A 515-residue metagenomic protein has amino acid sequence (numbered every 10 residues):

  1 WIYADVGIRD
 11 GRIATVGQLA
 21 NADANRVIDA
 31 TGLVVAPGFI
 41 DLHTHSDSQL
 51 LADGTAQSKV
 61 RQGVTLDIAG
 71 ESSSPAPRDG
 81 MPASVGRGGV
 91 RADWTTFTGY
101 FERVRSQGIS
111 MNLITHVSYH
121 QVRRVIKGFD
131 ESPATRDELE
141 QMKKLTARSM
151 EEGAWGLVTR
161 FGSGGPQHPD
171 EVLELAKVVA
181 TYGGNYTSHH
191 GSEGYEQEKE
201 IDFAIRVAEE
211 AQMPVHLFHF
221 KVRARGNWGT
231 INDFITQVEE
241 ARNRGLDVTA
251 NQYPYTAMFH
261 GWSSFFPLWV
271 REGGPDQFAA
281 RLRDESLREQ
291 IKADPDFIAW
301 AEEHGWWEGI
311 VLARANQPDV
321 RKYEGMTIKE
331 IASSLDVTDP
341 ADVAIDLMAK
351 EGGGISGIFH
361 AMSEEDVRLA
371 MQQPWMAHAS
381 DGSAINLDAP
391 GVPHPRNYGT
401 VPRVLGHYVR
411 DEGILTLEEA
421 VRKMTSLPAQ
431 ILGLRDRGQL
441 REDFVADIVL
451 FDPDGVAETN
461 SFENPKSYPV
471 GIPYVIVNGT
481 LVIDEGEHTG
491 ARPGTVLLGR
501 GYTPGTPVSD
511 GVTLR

Functional and structural regions predicted by a protein language model:
W1-D5, G354-V367, E412-V421, A429-K466: Acidic, glycine-enriched loop/beta-strand segments at the rims of small-molecule binding/catalytic pockets
W1-G38, D53, E458-T459: Histidine-rich, glycine-flanked metal-binding segment
G11, G32, H43, G63 (+11 more regions): Divalent metal-coordination and catalytic microenvironments
A30-V35, F39, T44, L50-W155 (+3 more regions): Divalent-metal coordination cores built from histidine and acidic residues
F39-Q49, F161, Y186-S192: Histidine-centered catalytic micro-motifs
F101-V104, I109-R136, E140-S163, R206-E209 (+3 more regions): Active-site neighborhoods of metal-dependent hydrolases
G108, L173-S188, A211: Alpha-helix-loop-beta-strand connector modules within alpha/beta enzyme cores
F278, D284, R368-W375, S380-D381 (+1 more regions): C-terminal cap of metal-dependent C-N hydrolases
